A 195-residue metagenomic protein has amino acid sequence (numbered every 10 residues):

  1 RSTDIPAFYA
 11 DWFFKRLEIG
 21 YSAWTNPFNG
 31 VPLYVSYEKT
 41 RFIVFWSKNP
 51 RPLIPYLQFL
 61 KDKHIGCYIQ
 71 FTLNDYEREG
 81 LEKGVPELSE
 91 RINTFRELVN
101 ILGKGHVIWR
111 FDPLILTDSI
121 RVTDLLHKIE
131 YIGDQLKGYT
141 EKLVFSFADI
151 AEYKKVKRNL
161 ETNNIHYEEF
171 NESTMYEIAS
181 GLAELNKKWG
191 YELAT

Functional and structural regions predicted by a protein language model:
R1-L81, L88, I92-K104: Conserved Radical SAM active-site core
S2-T3, A7, L33-Y34, K63 (+3 more regions): Extended interaction regions within the primary functional domain
D4-F8, W12, H127, E177 (+1 more regions): Generic recognition of stable, solvent-exposed alpha-helical segments in well-folded globular domains
F13, Q58-L60, V122-L125, R158-L160: Short, glycine/charged-enriched secondary-structure capping and boundary segments
V31, K61-K63, E87, L125-I129 (+1 more regions): Generic alpha-helical propensity signal that fires on short helical segments and nearby coil/disordered stretches
E77-V85, P113-T123, E161-S173: Surface-exposed cleft-lining segments at the edges of enzyme active sites
E90-K157, G181-T195: Conserved C-terminal portion of the radical SAM core fold that forms the substrate/S-adenosylmethionine-binding
Y153-I178, A183: C-terminal scaffold of the Radical SAM
